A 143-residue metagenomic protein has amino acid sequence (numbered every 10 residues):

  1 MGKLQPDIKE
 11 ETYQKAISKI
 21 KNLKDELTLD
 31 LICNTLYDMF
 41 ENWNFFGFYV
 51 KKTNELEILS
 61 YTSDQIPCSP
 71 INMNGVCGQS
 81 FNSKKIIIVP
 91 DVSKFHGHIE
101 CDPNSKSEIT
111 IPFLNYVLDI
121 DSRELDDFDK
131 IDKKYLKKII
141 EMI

Functional and structural regions predicted by a protein language model:
M1-P67: Intrinsically disordered, low-complexity terminal regulatory regions
G2-Q5, K9, Y13, I17-K21 (+2 more regions): Juxtadomain coupling helices with adjacent low-complexity linkers
F40, I99-S105: Short loop/turn motifs at secondary-structure junctions and domain boundaries
K51-C101, D129: Regulatory sensory and allosteric helical modules in signal-transduction proteins and certain transcription factors
I87, E108, L125: Histidine-centered metal-chelating micro-motifs
K106-L114: A short, aliphatic-rich beta-strand micro-motif
